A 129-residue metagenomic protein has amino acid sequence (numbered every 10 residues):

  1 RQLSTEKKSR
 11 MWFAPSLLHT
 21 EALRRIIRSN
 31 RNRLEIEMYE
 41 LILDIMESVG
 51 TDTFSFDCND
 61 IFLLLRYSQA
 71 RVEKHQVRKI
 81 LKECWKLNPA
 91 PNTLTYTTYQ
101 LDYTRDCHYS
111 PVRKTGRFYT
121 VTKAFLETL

Functional and structural regions predicted by a protein language model:
R1-L129: Charged, alpha-helix-forming regions
